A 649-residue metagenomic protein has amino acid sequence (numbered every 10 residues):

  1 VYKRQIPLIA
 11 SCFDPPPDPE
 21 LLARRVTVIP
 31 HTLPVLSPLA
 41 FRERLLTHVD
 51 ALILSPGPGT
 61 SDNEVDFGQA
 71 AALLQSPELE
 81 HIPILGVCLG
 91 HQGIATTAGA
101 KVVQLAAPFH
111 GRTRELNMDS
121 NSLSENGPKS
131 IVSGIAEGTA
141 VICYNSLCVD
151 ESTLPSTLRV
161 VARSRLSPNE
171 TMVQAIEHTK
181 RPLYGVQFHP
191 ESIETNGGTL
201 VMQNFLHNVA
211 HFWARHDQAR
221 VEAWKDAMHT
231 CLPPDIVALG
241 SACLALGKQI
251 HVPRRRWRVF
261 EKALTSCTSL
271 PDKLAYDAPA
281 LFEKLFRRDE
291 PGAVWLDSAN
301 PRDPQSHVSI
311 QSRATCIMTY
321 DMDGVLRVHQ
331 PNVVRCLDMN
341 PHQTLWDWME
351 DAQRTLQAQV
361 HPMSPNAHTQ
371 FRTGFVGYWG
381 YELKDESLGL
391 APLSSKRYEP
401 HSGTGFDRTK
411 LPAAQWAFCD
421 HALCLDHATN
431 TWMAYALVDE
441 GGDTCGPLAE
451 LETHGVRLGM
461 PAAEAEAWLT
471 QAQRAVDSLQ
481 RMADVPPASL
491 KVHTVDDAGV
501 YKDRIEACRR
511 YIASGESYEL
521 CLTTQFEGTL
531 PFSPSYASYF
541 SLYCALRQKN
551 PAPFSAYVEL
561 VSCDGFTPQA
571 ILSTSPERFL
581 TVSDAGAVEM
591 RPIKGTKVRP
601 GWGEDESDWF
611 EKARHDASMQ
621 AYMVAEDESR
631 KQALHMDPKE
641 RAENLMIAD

Functional and structural regions predicted by a protein language model:
V1-Y2: Short, small-residue-biased leader/transition segments that mark boundaries at the very start of proteins
P7-G86, A98, A210-H211: Flexible gly/pro-rich beta->alpha loop and the following alpha-helix that scaffold active-site loops
L39-A40, G68-V87, Q92-N208: Pocket-forming structural segment of enzyme catalytic cores
P56-S61, G90-Q92, P190, Y381: Short glycine-rich anion-binding loops that position phosphate/pyrophosphate groups of nucleotides and phosphorylated
G57, R181, E191, Q525-F526: Flexible loop residues that form catalytic and substrate-binding hotspots at small-molecule/glycan-binding clefts
E191-G247: Acyltransferase
A238-A648: Extended alpha-helical targeting/anchoring segments, especially N-terminal organellar/secretory targeting helices
